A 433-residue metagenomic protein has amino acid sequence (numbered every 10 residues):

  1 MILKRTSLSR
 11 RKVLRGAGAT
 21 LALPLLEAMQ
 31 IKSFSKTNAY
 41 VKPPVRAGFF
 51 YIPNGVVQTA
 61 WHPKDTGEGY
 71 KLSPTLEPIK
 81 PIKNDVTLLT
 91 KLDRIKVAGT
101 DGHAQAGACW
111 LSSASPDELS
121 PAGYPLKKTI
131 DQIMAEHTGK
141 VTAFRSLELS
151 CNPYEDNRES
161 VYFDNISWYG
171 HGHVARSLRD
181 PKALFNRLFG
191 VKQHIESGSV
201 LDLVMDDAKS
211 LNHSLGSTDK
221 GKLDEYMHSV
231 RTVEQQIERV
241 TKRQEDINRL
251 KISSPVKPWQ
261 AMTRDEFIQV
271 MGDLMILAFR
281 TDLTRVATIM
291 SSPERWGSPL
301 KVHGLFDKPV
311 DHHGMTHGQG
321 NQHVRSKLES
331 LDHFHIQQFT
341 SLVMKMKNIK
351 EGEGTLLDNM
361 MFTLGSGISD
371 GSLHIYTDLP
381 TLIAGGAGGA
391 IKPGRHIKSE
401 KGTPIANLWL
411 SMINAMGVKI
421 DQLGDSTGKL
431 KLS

Functional and structural regions predicted by a protein language model:
M1-S433: Ligand-binding pockets and gating/stacking loops
